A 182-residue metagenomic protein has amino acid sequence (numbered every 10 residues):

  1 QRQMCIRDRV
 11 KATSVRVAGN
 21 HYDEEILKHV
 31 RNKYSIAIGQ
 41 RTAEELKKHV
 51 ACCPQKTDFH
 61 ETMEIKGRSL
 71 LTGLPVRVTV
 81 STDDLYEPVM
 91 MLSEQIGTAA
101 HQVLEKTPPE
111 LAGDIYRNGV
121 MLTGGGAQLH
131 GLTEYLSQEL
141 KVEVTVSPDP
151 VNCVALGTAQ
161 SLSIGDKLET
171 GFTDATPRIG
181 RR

Functional and structural regions predicted by a protein language model:
R2-I6: Short, small-residue-biased leader/transition segments that mark boundaries at the very start of proteins
D8-V10, A112-N118, L140-E143: Short, surface-exposed connector motifs at secondary-structure boundaries
R9-M90: Phosphate-binding glycine-rich/basic clefts of nucleotide- and phosphate-handling proteins, predominantly
I36-Q40, L104-A112, L168-F172: Active-site phosphate-binding and catalytic loops of NTP-dependent enzymes
G39, A43, Q160-R182: Acidic, glycine/GT-rich loop-and beta-edge segments that sit at the periphery of enzyme/chaperone cores
P88-Y116, S161-I164: Phosphate/ATP-binding catalytic cores across multiple sugar-kinase/actin-like superfamilies, primarily ASKHA
A112-L136: Glycine-rich phosphate-binding loops at beta-strand->alpha-helix junctions
E134-Q160, L168, A175: Conserved phosphate-binding/catalytic loops in two-lobed NTP-binding clefts
